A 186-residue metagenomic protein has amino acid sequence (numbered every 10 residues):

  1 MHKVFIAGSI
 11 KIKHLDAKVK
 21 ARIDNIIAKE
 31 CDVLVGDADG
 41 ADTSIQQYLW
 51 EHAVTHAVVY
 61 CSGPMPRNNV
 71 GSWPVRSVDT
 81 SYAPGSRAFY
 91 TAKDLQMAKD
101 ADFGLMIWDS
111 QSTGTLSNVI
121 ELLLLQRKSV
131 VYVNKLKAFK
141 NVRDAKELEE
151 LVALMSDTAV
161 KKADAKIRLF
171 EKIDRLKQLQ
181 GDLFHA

Functional and structural regions predicted by a protein language model:
M1-V4: Extreme N-terminal starter segment of soluble prokaryotic enzymes
I6-K11: Active-site donor-nucleotide binding/catalytic segment of nucleotide-sugar enzymes
I12-A153, D157: Acidic/glycine-enriched connector segments
E147-A186: Leloir-type glycosyltransferase catalytic cores
